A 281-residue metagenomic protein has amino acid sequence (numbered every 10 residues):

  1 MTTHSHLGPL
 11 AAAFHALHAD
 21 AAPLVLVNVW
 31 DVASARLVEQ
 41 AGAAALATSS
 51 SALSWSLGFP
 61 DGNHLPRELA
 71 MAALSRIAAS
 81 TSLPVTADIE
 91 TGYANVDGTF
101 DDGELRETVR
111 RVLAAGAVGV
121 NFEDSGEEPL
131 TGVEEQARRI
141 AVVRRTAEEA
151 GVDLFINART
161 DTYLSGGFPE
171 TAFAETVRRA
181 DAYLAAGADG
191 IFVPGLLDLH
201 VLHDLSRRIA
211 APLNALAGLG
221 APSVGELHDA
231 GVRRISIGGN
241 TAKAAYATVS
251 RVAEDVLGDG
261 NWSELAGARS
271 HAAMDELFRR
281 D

Functional and structural regions predicted by a protein language model:
T3-I237, A244-Y246, S250, D255: Alpha/beta enzyme core
I237-D281: Conserved alpha/beta catalytic core and glycan-binding cleft of carbohydrate-active enzymes
